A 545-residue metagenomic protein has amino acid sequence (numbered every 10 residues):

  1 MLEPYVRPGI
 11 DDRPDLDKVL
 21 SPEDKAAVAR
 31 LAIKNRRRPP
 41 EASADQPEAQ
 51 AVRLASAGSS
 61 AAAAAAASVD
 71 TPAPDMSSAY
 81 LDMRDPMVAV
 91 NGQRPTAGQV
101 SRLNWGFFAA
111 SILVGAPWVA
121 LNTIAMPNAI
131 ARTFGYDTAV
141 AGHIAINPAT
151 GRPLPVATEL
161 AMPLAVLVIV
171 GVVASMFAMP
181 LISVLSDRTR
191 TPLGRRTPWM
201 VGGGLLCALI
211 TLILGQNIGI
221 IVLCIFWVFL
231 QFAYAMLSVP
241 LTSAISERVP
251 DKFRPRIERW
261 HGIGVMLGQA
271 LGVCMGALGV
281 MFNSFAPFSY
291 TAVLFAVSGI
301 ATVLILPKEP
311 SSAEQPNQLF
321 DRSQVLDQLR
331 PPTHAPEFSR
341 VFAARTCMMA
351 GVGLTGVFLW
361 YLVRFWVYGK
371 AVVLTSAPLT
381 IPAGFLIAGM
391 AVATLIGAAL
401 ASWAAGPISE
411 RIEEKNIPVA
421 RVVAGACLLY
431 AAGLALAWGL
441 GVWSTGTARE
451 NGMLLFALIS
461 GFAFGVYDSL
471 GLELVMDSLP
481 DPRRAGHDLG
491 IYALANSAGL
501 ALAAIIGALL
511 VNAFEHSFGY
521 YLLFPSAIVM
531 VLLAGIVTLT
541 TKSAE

Functional and structural regions predicted by a protein language model:
R7-S101, E309-A343: Juxtamembrane intracellular "pre-TM" segments in multi-pass secondary transporters
A157-T158, R195, V280-V293, P418 (+1 more regions): A membrane-interface helix-boundary motif in multi-pass transporters
A161-S186, G389-A404: Central cavity-lining transmembrane alpha-helices of secondary-active solute carriers, predominantly the Major
F177-L193, L400-I417, V511: Helix-to-loop junctions at the C-terminal end of transmembrane segments in multipass secondary transporters
V201-I218, L428-G446: C-terminal ends and interior cores of transmembrane alpha-helices in multi-pass membrane transporters/permeases
P255-V280, A493-A504: Glycine-rich segments within core transmembrane alpha-helices of 12-TM secondary carriers
S298-L306, L523-E545: Multi-pass alpha-helical transporter architecture, strongest for 12-TM Major Facilitator/SLC carriers used
R483-A513: A late C-terminal transmembrane helix in Major Facilitator Superfamily
